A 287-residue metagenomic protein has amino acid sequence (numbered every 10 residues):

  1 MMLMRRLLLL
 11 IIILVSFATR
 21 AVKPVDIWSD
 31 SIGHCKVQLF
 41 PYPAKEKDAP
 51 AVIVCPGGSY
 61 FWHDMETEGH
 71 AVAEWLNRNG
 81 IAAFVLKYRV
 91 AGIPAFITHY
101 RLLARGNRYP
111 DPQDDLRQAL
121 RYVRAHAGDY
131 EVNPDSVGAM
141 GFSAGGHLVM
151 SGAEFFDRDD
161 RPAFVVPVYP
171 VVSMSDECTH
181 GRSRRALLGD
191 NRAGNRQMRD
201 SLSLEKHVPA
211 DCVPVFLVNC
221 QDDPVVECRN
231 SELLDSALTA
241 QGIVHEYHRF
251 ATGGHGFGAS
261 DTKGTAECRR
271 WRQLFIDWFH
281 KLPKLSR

Functional and structural regions predicted by a protein language model:
V22-P50, Y109: N-terminal cap/lid segment of alpha/beta-hydrolase-fold proteins
D30, P170-H207, V213, E267: Mobile cap/lid helix-loop segments that gate and shape the active-site cleft of serine hydrolases
I32, F40, P94-L102, E232-R287: C-terminal catalytic histidine-bearing segment of alpha/beta-hydrolase fold enzymes
A49-G57: Short beta-strand element of the alpha/beta-hydrolase
D64-M65, A71, F84-P134, G264-C268: Catalytic nucleophile-loop/oxyanion-hole region of alpha/beta-hydrolase and closely related hydrolase-like folds
D114-R182, R199: Primarily recognizes the serine-hydrolase "nucleophile elbow" in alpha/beta-hydrolase and SGNH/GDSL folds
D211, L217-N219, D223: Short beta-strand/loop motif that positions the catalytic acidic residue of the alpha/beta-hydrolase fold
P224-L233: Conserved alpha/beta-hydrolase "acid-adjacent" motif
